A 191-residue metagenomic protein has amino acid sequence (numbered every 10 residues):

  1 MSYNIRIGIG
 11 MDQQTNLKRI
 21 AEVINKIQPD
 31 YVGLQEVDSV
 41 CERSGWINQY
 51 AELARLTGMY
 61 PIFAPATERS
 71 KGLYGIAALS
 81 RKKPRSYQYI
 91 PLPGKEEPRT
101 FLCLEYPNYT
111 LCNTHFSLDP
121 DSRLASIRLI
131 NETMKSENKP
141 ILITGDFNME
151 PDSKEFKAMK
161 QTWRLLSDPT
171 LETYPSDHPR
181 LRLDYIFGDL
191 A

Functional and structural regions predicted by a protein language model:
M1, S80-R85, E97-N113: Beta-strand-turn-beta hairpins that frame and shape the catalytic cleft of phosphate-ester-processing enzymes
M1-L56, E68-S70: N-terminal, active-site-proximal structural segment of metallo-dependent hydrolase catalytic domains
Y3-I5, V37, T114-F116, G145-F147: Active-site metal-binding loops of divalent metal-dependent hydrolases
I7-I9, Q88-L92, N113-P120: Surface-exposed cleft-lining segments at the edges of enzyme active sites
Q13, G45-W46, M59-A78, E97 (+2 more regions): Active site of divalent-metal-dependent phosphoester/diester hydrolases
K18-V23, E52, C103, R128-T133 (+3 more regions): Alpha-helical elements of Rossmann-like donor-binding domains used by nucleotide-donor carbohydrate transfer enzymes
D30-Y31, P140-L142, Y185: Short, Asp-centered acidic motifs that coordinate Mg2+ and/or phosphate in catalytic or ligand-binding sites
E105-C112, L124-F147, K154-K157: His/acidic metal-ligating clusters that form di-metal
